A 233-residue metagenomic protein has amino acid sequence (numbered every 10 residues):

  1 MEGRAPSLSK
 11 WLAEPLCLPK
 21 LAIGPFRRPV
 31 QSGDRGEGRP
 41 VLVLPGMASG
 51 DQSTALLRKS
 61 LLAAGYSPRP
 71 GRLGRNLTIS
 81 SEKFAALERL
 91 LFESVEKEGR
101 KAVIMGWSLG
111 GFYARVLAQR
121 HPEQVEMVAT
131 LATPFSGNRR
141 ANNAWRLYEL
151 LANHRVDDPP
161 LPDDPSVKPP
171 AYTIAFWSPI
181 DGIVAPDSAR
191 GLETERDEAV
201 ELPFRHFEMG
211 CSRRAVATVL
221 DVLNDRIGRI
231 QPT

Functional and structural regions predicted by a protein language model:
M1-V41, K59, A64, K97 (+1 more regions): Flexible, membrane-associating and regulatory peripheral segments of lipid-active enzymes
E2-A22, N142-N143, E149-A152, S166-P170 (+4 more regions): Alpha/beta hydrolase fold serine-hydrolase catalytic domain that processes acyl esters and thioesters
P15-G24, P45-T54, I174-P186: Phosphate-binding glycine-rich loops and adjacent basic patches that engage nucleotide phosphates, nucleic-acid
L21, F26-G33, G50, N76 (+6 more regions): Surface-exposed loop/turn and secondary-structure junction residues enriched for glycine/proline
L21, Q31-R35, L62-P68, L87-L91 (+1 more regions): Short amphipathic alpha-helical segments, especially helix-boundary/capping motifs
R39-P45, G50-Q52, L56, S60-A171 (+1 more regions): Serine-dependent carboxylesterase/thioesterase catalytic core of lipase-like alpha/beta-hydrolase/SGNH enzymes
P169-T233: C-terminal catalytic-base region of ester-bond hydrolases, centering on the histidine of the charge-relay
